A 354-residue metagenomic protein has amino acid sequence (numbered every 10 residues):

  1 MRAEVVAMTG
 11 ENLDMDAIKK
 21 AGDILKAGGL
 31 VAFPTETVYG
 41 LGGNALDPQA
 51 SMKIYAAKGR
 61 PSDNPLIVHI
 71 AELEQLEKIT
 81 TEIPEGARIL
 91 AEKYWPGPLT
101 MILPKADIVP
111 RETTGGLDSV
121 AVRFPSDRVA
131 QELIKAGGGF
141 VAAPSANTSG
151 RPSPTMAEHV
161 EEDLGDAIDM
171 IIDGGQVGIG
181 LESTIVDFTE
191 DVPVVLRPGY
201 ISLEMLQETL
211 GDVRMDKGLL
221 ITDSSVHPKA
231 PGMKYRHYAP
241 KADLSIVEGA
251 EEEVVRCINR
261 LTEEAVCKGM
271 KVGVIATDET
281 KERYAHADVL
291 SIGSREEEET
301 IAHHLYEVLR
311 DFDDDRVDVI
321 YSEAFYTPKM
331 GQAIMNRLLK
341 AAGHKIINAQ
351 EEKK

Functional and structural regions predicted by a protein language model:
M1-K354: Active-site-adjacent structural elements in enzyme catalytic cores
